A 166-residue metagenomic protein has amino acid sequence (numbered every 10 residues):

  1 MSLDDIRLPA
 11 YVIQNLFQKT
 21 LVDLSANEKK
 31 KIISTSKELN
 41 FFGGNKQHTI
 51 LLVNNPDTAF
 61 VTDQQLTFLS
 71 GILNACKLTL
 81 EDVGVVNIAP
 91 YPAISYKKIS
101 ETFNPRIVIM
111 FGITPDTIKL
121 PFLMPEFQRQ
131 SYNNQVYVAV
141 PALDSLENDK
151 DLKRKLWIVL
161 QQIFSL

Functional and structural regions predicted by a protein language model:
S2-L166: A polyanion-binding, active-site-adjacent surface
